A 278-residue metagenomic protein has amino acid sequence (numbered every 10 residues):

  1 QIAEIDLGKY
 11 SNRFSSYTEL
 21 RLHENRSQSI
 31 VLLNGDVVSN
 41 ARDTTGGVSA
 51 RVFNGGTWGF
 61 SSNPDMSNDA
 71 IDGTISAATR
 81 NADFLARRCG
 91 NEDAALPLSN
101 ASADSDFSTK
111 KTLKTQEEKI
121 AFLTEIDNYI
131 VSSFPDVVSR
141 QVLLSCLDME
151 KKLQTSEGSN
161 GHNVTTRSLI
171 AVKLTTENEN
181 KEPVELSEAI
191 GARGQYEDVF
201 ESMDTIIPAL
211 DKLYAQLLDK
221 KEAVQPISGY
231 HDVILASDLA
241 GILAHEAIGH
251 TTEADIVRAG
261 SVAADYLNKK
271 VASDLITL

Functional and structural regions predicted by a protein language model:
Q1-L278: Active-site bordering "gate/hinge" segments that shape substrate access to catalytic or cofactor-binding pockets
